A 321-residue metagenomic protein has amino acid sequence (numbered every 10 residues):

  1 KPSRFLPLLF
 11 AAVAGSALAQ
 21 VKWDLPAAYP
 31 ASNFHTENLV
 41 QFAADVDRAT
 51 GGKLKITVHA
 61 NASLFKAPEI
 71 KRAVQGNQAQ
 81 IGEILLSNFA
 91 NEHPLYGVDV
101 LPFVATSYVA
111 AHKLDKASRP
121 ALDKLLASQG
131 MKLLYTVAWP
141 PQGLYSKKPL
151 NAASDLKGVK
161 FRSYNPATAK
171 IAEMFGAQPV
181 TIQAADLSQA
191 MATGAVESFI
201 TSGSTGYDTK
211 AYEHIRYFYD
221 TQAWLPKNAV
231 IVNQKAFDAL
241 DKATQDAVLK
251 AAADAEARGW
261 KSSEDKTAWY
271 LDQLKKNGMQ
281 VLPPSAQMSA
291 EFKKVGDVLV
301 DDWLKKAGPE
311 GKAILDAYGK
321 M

Functional and structural regions predicted by a protein language model:
K1-L8: Bacterial N-terminal signal peptides that target proteins for export
V13-A19: Sec/Tat signal peptide C-region and signal peptidase I cleavage site
Q20-A110, S118-M321: N-terminal secretory/targeting leader peptides
K113: Short beta-strand-centered segments that line the small-molecule binding cleft or hinge of alpha/beta clamshell
